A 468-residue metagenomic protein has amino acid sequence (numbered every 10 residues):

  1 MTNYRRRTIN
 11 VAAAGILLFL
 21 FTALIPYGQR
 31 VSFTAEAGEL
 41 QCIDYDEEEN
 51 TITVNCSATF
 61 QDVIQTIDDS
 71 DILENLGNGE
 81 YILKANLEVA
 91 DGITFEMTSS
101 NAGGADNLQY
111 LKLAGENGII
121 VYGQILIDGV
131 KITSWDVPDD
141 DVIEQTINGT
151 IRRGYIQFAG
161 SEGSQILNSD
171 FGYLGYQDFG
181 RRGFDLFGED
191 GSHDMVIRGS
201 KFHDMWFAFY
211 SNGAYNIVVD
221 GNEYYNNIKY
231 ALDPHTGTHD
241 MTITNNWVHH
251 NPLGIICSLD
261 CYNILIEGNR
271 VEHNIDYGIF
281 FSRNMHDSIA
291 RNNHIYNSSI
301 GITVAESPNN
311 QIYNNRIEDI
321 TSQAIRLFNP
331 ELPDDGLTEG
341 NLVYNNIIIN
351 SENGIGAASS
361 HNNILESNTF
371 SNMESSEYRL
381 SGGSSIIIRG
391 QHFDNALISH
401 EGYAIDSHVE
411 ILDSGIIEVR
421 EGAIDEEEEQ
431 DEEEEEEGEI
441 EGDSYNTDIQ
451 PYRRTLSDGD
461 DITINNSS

Functional and structural regions predicted by a protein language model:
M1-A37, S169, I312, S467: Secretory targeting signatures
I16-L17, T94, I166, N362: A generic alpha-helix preference that emphasizes hydrophobic side chains
P26-Y262, E267, V271-I275, I279-Y296 (+11 more regions): Beta-strand/loop edge motif enriched in small/polar residues
N345-N395: Ankyrin-repeat and related helical/solenoid repeat scaffolds used for protein-protein interactions
S384, S407, R453: Short coil/turn motifs at helix boundaries and re-entrant loops, enriched in small/polar and proline residues
E433-E436: Long, low-complexity Q/N-rich tracts
